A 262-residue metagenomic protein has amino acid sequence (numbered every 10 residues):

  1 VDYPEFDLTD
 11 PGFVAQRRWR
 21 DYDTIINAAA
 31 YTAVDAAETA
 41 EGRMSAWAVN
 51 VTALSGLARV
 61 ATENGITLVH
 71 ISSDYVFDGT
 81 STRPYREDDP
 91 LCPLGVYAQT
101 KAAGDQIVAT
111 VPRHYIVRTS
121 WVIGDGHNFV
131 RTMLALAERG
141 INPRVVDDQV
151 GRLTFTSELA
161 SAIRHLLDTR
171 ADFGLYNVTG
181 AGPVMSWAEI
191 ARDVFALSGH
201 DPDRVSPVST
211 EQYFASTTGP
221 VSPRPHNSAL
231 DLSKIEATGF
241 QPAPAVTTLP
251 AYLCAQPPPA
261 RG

Functional and structural regions predicted by a protein language model:
V1, I25-A29, L68-D74, D78 (+1 more regions): SDR active-site strand-loop-helix element
V1-T9, S209: A short beta-strand-loop structural module common to alpha/beta enzyme folds
L8-V49, T62: NAD(P)H-binding glycine-rich loop region in Rossmannoid oxidoreductase-like domains and their noncatalytic homologs
A48, T52-G56, E63, V76-V117 (+1 more regions): Catalytic helix-loop patch of NAD(P)-dependent Rossmann-fold dehydrogenases
Q106-E158, R164: NAD(P)-dependent short-chain dehydrogenase/reductase
L159, I163, V178, I190 (+2 more regions): Non-catalytic, hydrophobic alpha-helical segments
T169-P220, L253, A260-G262: Mid/C-terminal beta-alpha module of Rossmann-like enzyme folds, strongest in SDR-family dehydrogenases/epimerases
P223-G262: C-terminal amphipathic/interface module of NAD(P)-dependent oxidoreductases and related NAD-binding regulators
